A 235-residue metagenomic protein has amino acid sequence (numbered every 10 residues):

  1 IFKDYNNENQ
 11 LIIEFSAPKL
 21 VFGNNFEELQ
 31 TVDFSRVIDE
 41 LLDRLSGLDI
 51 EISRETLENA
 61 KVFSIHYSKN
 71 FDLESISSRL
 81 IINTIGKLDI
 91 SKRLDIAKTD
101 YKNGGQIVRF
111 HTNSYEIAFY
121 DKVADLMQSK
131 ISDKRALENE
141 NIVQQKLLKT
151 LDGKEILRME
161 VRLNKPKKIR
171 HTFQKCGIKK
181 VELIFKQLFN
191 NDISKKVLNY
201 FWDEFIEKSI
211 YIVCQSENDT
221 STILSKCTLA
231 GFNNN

Functional and structural regions predicted by a protein language model:
I1-N234: Structured, helix-rich domain cores that form ligand/interaction pockets
